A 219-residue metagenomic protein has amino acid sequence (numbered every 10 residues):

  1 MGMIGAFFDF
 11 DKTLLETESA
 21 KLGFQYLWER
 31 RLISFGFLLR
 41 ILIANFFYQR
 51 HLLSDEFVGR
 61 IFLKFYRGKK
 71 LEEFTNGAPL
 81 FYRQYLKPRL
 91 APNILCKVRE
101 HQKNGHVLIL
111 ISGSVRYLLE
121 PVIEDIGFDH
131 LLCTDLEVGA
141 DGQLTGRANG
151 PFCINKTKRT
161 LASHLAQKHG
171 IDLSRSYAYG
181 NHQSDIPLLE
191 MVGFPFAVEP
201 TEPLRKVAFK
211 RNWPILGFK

Functional and structural regions predicted by a protein language model:
M1-R50: Active-site neighborhood of HAD-like aspartate-dependent phosphohydrolases
G2-M3, N76, R83-K219: C-terminal cap/substrate-recognition subdomain and adjoining C-terminal extension of metal-dependent phosphatase-like
I4, L32, Q49, L53 (+3 more regions): Conserved alpha/beta cores of soluble small-molecule-handling proteins
A20-K21, G59, R159: A general structural signal for well-ordered alpha-helical segments in protein cores
L38-R40, D55-V58: N-terminal alpha-helical segment
Q49, F65-K69, L136: Active-site phosphate/ATP/adenylate-binding loop shared across adenylate-forming ligases
F57-N93: Metal-dependent phosphoesterase signature
